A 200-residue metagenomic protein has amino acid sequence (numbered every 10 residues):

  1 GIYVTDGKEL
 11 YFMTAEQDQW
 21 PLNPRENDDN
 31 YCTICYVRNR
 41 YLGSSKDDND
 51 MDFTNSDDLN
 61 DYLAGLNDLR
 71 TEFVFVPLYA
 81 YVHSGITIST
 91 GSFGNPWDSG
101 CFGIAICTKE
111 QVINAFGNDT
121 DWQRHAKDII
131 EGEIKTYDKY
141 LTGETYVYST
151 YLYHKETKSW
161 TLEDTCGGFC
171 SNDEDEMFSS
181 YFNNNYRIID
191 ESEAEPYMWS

Functional and structural regions predicted by a protein language model:
G1-S200: Acidic interaction surfaces
